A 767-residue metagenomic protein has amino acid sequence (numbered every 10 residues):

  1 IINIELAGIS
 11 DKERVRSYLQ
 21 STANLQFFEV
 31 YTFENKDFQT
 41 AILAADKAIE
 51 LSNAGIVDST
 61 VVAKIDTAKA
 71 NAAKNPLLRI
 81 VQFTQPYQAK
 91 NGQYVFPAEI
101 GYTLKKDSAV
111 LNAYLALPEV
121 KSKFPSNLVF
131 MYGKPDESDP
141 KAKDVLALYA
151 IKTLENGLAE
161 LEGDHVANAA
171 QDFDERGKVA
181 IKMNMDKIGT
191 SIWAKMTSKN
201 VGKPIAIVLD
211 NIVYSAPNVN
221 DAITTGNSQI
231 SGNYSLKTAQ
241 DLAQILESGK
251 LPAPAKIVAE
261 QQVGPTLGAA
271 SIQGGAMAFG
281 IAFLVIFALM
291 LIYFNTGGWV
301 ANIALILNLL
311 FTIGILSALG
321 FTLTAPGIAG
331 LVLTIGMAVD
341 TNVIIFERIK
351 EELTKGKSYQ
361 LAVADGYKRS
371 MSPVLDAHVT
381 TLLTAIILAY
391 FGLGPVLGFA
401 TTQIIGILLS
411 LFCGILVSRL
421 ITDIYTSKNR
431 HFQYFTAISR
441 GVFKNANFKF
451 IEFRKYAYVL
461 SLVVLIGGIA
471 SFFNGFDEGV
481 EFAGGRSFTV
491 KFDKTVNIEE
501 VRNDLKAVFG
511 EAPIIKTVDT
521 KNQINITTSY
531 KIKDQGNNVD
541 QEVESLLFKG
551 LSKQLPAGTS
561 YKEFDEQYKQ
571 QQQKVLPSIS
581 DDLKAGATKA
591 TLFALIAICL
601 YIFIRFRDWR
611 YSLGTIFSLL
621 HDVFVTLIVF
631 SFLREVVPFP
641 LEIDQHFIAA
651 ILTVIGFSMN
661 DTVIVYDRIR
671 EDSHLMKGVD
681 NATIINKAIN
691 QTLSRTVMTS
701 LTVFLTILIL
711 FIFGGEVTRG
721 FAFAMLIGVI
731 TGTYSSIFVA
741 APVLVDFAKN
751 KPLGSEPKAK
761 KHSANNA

Functional and structural regions predicted by a protein language model:
I1-N218, D581, A585-G586, I602: Non-transmembrane, solvent-exposed regions of membrane trafficking/translocation machinery
I4-E5, G226-Q229, K237-I281, L546 (+2 more regions): Juxtamembrane "pre-transmembrane" interface segments
I181-K182, D186-A206, A269-T324, Y390-G394 (+2 more regions): Interfacial segments of transmembrane alpha-helices in multi-pass membrane proteins
T266-I286, L305, M337, T341 (+11 more regions): Pore- and gate-forming transmembrane helices of large, multi-pass membrane proteins
G298-G320, L331-A338, F399-G414, S612-R634 (+2 more regions): Small-residue-enriched core segments of transmembrane alpha-helices in multipass membrane transport and channel
L307, G314, E351-S461, F713-A767: Hydrophobic alpha-helical transmembrane segments of membrane transport and translocation systems, primarily multi-pass
G336-T380, D423-H431, S631, V637-M698 (+1 more regions): Cytosolic juxtamembrane regions of multi-pass inner-membrane proteins
N445-K494: Transmembrane helices with small-residue packing motifs
